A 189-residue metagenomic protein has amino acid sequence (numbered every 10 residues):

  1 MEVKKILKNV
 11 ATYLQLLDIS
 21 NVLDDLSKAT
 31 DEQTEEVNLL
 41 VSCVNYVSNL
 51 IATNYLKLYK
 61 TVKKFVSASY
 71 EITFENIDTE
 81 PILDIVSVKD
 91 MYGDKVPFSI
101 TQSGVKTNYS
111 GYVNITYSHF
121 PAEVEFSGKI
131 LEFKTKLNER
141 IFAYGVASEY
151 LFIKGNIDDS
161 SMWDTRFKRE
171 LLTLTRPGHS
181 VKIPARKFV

Functional and structural regions predicted by a protein language model:
M1-V189: Glycine-enriched, solvent-exposed interface loops adjoining structured elements
